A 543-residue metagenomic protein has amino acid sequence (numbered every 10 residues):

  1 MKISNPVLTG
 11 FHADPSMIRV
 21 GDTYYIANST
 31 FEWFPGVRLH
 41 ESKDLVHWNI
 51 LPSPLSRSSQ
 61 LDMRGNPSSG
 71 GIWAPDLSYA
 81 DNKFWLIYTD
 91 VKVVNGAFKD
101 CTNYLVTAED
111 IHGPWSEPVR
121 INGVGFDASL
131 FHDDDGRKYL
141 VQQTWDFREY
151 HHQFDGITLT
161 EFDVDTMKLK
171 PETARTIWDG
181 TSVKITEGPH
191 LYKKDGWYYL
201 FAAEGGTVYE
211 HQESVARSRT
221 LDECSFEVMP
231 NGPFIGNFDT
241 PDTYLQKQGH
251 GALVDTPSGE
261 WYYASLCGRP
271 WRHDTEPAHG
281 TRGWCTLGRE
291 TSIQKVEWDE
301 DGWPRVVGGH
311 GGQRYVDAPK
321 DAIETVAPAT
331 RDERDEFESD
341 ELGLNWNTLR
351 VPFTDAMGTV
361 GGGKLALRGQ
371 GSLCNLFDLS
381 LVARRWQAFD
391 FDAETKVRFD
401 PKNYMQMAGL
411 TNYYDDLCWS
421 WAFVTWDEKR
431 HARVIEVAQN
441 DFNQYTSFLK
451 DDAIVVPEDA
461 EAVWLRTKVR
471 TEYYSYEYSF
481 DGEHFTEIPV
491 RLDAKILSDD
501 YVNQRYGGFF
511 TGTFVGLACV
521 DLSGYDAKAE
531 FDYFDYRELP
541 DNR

Functional and structural regions predicted by a protein language model:
M1-R543: Carbohydrate-active catalytic/glycan-binding domains of CAZyme proteins, especially the secreted or lumenal ectodomains
